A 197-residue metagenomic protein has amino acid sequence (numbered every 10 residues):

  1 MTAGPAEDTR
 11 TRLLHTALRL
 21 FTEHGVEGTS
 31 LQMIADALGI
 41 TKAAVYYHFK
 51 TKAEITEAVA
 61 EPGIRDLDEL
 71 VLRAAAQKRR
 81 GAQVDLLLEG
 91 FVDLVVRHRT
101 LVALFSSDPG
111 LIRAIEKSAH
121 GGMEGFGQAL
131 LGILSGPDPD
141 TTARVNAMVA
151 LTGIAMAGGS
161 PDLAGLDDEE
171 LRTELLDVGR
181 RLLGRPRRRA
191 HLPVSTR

Functional and structural regions predicted by a protein language model:
M1-D8, S160, A164, R187-R197: N-terminal intrinsically disordered/low-complexity leader segments
R12, T16, L20-E54, A58: Helix-turn-helix
A58, E69-A103: Hydrophobic alpha-helical connector segments
D68, I112-M148, E169-T173: Amphipathic alpha-helical packing segments from all-alpha helical-bundle domains
E89-V96, S107-G110, G132-G136: Helix-loop "lid/cap" segments that line or gate small-molecule binding pockets
A103-F105, A114, H191: Short, hydrophobic secondary-structure boundary micro-motifs
D140-D162, L166-L182, R197: Hydrophobic alpha-helical segments that form the core of small-molecule binding pockets and/or dimer interfaces
